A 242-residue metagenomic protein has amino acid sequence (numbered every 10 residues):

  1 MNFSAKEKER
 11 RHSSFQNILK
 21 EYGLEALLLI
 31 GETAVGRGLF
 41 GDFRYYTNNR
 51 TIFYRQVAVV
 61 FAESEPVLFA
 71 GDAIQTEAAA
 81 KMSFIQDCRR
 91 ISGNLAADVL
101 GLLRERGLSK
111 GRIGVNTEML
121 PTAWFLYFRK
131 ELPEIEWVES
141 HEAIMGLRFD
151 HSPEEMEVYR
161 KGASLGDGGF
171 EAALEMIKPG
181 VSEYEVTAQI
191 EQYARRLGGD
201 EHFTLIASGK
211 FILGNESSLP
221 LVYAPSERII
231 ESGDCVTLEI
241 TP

Functional and structural regions predicted by a protein language model:
M1, M119-L120, T241-P242: Short, charged beta-turn/beta-strand-edge "cap" motif at the junction between a beta-strand and an adjacent loop
M1-G101, V222: N-terminal accessory/capping or targeting/presequence segment of soluble
K6-H12, K20, N94-H202: Flexible, acidic/His-enriched mid-domain "rim/lid" segments that flank
L27, I113, V236: Receiver (REC) domain switch-region micro-motif
G31, T117, I240: Glycine-rich, N-terminal phosphate-binding loop of Rossmann-like dinucleotide-binding domains
E32-A34, M119, K210: Acidic, glycine-rich active-site loops and adjacent beta-strand->loop/helix elements that engage anionic groups
G36-R50, E131, S140-G146, D150 (+1 more regions): Short catalytic-site patches enriched in acidic/histidine residues that coordinate or position cofactors/metals
F53-V60, G166-E171, S232-G233: Short, basic, helix/turn surface patches
